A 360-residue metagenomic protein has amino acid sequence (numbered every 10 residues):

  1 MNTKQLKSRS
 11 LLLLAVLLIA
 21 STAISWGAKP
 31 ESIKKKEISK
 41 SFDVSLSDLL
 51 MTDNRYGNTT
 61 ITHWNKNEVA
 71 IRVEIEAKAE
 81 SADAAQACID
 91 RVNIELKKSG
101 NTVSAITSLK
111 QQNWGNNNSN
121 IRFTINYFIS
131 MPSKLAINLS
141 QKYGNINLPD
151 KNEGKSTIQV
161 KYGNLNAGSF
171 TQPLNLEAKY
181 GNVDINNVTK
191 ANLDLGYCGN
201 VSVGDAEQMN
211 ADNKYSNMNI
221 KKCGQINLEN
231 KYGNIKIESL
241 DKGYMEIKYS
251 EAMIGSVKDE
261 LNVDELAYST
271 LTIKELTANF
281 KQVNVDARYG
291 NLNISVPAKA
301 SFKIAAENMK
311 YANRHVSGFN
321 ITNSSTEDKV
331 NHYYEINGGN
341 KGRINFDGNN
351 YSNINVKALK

Functional and structural regions predicted by a protein language model:
M1-K360: Intrinsically disordered, low-complexity terminal regions
